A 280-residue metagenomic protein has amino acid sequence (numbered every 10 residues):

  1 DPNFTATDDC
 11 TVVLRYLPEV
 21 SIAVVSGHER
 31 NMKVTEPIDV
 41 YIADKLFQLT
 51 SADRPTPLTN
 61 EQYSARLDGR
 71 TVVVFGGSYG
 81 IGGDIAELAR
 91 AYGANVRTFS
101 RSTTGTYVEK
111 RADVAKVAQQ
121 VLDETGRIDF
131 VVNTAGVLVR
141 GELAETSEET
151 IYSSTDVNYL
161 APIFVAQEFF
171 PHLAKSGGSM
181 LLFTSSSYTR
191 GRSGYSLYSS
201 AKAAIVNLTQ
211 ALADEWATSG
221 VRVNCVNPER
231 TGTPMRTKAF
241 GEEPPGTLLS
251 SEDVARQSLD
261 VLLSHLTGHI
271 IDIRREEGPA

Functional and structural regions predicted by a protein language model:
D1-S64: Conserved alpha/beta core of the MobA/IspD/sugar-nucleotide pyrophosphorylase nucleotidyltransferase superfamily
S78, A86: N-terminal Rossmann NAD(P)H-binding glycine-rich loop of SDR-like oxidoreductase domains
T134-R140: Conserved NAD(P)H cofactor-binding loop of Rossmann-fold oxidoreductase domains
E142-L143, T150-Y152: Substrate-binding pocket helix/loop in short-chain dehydrogenase/reductase
A166-Q167, Q210: A short, exposed helix-loop element centered on a Lys and neighboring polar residues
S179-A204, T209-T218, R230: Catalytic loop of short-chain dehydrogenase/reductase
T218, C225, G241-A280: C-terminal helical subdomain
